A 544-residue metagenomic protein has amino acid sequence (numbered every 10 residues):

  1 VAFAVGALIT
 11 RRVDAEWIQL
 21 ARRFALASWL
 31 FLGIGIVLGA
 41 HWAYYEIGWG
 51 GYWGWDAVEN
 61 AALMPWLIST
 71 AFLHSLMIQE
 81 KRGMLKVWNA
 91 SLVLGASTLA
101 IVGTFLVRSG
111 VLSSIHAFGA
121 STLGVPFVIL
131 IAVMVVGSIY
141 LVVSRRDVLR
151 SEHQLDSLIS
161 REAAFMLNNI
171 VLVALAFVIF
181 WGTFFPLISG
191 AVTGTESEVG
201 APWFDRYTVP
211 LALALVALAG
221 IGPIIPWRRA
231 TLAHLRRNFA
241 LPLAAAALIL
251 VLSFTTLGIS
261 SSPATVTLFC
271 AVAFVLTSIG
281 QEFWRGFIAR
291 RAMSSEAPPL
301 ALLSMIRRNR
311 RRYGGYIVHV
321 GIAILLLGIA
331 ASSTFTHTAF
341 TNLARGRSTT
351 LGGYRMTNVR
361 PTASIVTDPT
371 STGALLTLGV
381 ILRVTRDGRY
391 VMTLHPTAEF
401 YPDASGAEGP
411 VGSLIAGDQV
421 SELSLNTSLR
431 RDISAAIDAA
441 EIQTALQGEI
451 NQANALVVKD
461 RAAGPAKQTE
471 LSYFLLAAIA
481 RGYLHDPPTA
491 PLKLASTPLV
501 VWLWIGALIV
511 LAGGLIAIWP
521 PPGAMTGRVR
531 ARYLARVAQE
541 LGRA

Functional and structural regions predicted by a protein language model:
V1-A544: Solvent-exposed, non-transmembrane regions of integral membrane proteins
